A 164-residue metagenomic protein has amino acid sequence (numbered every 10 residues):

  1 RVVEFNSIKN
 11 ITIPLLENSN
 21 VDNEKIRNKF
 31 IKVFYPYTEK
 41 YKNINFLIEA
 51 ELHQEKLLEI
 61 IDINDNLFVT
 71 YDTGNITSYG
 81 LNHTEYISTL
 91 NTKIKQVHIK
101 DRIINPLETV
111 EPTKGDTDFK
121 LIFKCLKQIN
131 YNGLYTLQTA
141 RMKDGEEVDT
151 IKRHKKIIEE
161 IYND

Functional and structural regions predicted by a protein language model:
R1-F68, S78: Active-site acidic/histidine proton-transfer and metal-coordination neighborhood in alpha/beta enzyme cores
S7-I8, K32, L57-Y71, I76-D164: Histidine-acidic metal/acid-base catalytic patches
